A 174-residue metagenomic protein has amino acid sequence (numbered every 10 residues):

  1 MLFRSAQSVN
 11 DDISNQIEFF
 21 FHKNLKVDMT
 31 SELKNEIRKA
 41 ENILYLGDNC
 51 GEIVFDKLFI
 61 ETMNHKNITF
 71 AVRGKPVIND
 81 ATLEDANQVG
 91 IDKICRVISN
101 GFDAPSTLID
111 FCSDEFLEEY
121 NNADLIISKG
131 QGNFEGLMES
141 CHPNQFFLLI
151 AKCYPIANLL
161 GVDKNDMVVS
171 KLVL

Functional and structural regions predicted by a protein language model:
D11-L25, G101: Glycine-rich phosphate-binding "P-loop"
H22-K39: A short, well-structured juxtamembrane/interface segment
A40, I53-F102: Conserved nucleotide-cofactor-binding alpha/beta core module
N42-L44, D124-L125: Structural motif
I43-I53: Short, glycine-rich nucleotide/cofactor-binding loops
D48, R73-K75, I150: Cofactor-binding loop segments of dinucleotide-utilizing enzymes, especially the Rossmann-like FAD- and NAD(P)+-binding
I78, A86-N87, I91-L174: C-terminal functional extensions of proteins
